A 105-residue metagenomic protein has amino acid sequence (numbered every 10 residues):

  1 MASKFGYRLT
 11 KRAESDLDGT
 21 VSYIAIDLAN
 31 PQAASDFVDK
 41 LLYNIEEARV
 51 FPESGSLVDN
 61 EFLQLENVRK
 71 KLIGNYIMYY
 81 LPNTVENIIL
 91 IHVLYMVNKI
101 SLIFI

Functional and structural regions predicted by a protein language model:
M1-K40: Arg/Lys-rich, positively charged N-terminal/basic patches that mediate binding to nucleic acids
A2, T10, V68-R69, I73 (+1 more regions): Generic N-terminal leader/processing signal
S3, E66, N87-L90: Residue-level signal for beta-strand positions within conserved beta-sheet cores that form or flank
A25, A29-Q32, D36, E53 (+4 more regions): Short linear functional motifs in flexible/disordered or boundary regions
L28, I73-I77, L81-I105: Enriched for short, Lys/Arg-rich terminal
R49-V50: Short proline/glycine- and basic residue-enriched helix-capping loop/turn segments at helix->loop/beta transitions
G55-V85: Basic/aromatic recognition patch in beta-strand/loop cores that engages polyanionic ligands
